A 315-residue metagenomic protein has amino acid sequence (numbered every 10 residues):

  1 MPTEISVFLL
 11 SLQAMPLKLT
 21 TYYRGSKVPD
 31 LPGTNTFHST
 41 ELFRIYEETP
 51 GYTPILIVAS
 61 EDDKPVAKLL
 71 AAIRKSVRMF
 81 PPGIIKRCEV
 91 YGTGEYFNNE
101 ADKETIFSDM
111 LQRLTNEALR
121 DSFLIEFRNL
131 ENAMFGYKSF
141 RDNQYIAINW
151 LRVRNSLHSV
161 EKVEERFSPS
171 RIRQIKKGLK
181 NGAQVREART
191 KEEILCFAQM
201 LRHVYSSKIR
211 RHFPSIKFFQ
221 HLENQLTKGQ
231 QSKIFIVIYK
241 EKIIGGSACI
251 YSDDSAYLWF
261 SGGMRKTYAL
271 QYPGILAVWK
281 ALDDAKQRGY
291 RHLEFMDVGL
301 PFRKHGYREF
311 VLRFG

Functional and structural regions predicted by a protein language model:
P2-S6: Intrinsic disorder/low-complexity segments
V7, S11-D62, V66-R78, L130-R152 (+2 more regions): A conserved beta-strand-loop-helix scaffold within acyl/acetyltransferase catalytic domains
Y52-P54, L119-F123, S232, Q287-Y290: Short, high-confidence coil segments that cap the C-terminus of an alpha-helix and link into the following beta-strand
P65, Y96-N98, S108-R113, F219-G315: Aromatic (often tryptophan-rich) hydrophobic motifs at membrane interfaces
I85-L130: A gly/proline- and charged-residue-enriched helix-loop-helix capping module
L124-F127, R186, L293-M296: Short catalytic-loop micro-motif centered on adjacent basic/acidic residues
